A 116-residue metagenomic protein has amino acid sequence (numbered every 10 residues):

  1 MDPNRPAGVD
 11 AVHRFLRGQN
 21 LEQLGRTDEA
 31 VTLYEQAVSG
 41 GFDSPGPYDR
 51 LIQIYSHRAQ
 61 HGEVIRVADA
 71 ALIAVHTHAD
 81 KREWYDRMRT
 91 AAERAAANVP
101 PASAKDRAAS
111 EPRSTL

Functional and structural regions predicted by a protein language model:
M1-H13: TPR-adjacent "capping" and linker segments in tetratricopeptide-repeat scaffold/adaptor proteins
R17, R50-L51, M88: Structural register within alpha-helical repeat arrays
L24, R58, A95-A96: Structural motif corresponding to the intra-repeat A-B loop/turn of tetratricopeptide repeats
